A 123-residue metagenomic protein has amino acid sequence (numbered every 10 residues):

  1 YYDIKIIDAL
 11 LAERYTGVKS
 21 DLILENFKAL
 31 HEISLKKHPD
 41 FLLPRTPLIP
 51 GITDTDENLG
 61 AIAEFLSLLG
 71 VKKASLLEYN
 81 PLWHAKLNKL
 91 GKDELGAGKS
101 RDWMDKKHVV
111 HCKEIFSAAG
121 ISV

Functional and structural regions predicted by a protein language model:
Y1-L82, N88: Conserved AdoMet/S-adenosylmethionine-binding subsite of the radical SAM
I33, F41, W103-V123: C-terminal accessory region of radical SAM enzymes
E64, K72, L87-I115: A structural motif corresponding to the C-terminal lobe/cap of the Radical SAM core domain
